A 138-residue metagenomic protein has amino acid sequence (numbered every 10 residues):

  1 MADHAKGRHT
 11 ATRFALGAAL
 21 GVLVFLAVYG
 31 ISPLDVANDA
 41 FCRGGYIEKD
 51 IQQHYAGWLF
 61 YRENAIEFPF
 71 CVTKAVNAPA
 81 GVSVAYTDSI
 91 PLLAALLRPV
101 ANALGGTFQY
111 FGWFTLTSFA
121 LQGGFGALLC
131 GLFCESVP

Functional and structural regions predicted by a protein language model:
M1-A37: Start-transfer (signal-anchor) and selected internal transmembrane alpha helices of multi-pass inner/ER membrane
H4-A19, D88, L92, G106-F114 (+1 more regions): Structural motif marking the loop-to-transmembrane transition
A15, P69-C71, C134: Compositionally biased, low-structure terminal segments
V24-Q122: Membrane-interface coil-to-helix junctions
A127-P138: Transmembrane-helix signature of polytopic, membrane-embedded enzymes that assemble or transfer cell-envelope glycans
